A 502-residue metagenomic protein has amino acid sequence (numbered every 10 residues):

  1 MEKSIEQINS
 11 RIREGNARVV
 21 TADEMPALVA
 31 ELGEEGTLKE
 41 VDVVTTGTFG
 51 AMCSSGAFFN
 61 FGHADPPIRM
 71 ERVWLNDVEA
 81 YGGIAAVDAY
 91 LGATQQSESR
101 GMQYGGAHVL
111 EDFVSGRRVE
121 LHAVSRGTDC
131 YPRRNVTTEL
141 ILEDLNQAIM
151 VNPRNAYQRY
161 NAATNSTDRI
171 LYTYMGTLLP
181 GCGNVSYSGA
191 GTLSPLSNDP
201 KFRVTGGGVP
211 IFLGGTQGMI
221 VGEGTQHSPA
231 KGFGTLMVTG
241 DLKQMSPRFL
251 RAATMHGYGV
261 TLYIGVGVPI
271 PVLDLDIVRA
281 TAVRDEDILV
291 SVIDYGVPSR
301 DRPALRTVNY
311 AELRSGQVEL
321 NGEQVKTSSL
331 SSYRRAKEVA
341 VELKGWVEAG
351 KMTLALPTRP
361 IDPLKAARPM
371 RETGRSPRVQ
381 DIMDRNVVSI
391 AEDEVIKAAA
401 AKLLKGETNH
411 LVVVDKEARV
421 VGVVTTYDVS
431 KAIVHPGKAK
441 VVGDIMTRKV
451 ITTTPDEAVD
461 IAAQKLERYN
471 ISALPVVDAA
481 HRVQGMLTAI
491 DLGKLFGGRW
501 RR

Functional and structural regions predicted by a protein language model:
M1-G83: Long alpha-helical, hydrophobic tracts
K3, Q7, V20-A27, G36 (+7 more regions): Conserved active-site and cofactor/substrate-binding residues in soluble primary-metabolism enzymes
R11, G15-R18, L28-E35, R385 (+6 more regions): Change "in soluble alpha/beta enzymes" to "in soluble alpha/beta proteins
G33, T37-V41, R69-S376: Conserved mixed alpha/beta catalytic, RNA-binding, or beta-rich assembly cores of soluble enzyme, regulatory
M52-P66, E417, T426-Y427, K431-K440: Short hydrophobic interaction/assembly module
R371-N386, A400, T425-N470, V483-R502: Tandem CBS (Bateman) regulatory domains
D384, V388, E394, A398-L403 (+1 more regions): N-terminal first-folded block
I390-E392, N409-V423, T453-T454, S472-M486: Cytosolic beta-strand hydrophobic patch enriched in CBS
